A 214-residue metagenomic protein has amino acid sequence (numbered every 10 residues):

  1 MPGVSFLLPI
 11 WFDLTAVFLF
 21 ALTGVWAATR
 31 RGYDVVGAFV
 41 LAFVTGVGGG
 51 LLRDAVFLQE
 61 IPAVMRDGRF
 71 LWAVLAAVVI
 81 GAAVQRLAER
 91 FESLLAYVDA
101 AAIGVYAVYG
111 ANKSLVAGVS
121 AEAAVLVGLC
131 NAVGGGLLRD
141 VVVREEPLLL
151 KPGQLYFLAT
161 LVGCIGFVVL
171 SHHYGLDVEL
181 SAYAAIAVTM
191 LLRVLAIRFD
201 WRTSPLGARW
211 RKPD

Functional and structural regions predicted by a protein language model:
M1-L8, A55-M65, Y109-A123, V169-L180: Helix-coil boundary and interhelical linker segments in multi-pass alpha-helical membrane proteins
S5-V17, P62-A76, S120-V133, A184: Structural signature of hydrophobic alpha-helical transmembrane segments
I10-T23, L41-V44, V162-G166: The first (N-terminal) embedded transmembrane alpha-helix
A21-G32, D54, V79-E92, L137-L148 (+1 more regions): C-terminal ends of transmembrane helices
V36-V44, D67-L71, E92-I103, V127 (+2 more regions): Cytoplasmic-side transmembrane-helix entry/capping segments in multi-pass membrane proteins
V40-V44, L51-F57, L126, C130 (+1 more regions): Short, structured motif recognition centered on aromatic/hydrophobic residues
A42-G50, V98-N112, C130, L155-V168 (+1 more regions): Small-residue-rich segments of transmembrane alpha-helices in multi-pass membrane proteins, especially helix faces
S204-D214: Short, highly charged, low-complexity non-transmembrane loops/tails of multi-pass membrane proteins
